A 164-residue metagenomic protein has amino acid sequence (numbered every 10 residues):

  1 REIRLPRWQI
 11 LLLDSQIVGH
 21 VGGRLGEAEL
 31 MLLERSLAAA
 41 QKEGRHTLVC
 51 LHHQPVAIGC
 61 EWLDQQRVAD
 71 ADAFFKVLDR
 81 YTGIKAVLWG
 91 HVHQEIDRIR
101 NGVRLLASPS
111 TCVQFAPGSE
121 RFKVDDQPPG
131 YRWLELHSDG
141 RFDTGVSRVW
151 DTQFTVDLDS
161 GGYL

Functional and structural regions predicted by a protein language model:
R1-E2: Glycine/small-residue-rich loop that forms an oxyanion/phosphate-binding "nest" at active or ligand-binding sites
P6, V18, Q127-P129: Short, solvent-exposed coil/turn segments
R7-I17, L48-C50, V103-P109, G145-S147: Active-site-proximal beta-strand elements of phosphoester/diester hydrolases
S15-Q16, I58-W62, A116-S119: Short acidic, glycine/proline-rich loop/turn micro-motifs
G22-L106, G140-F142, S160-Y163: His/acidic metal-ligating clusters that form di-metal
V77, I96-L164: Binuclear metal-dependent phosphoesterase catalytic core
